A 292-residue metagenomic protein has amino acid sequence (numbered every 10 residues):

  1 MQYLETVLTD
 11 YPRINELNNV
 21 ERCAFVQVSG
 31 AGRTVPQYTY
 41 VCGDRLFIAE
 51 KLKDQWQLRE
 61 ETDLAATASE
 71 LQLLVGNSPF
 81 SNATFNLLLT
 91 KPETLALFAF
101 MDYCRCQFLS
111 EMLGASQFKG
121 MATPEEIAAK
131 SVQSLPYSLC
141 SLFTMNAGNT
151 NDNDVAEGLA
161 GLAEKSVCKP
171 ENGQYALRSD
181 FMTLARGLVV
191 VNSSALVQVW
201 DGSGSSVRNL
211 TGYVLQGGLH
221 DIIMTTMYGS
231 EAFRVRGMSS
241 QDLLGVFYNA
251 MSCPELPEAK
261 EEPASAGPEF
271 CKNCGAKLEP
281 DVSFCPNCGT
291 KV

Functional and structural regions predicted by a protein language model:
M1-Q2, L162: Hydrophobic alpha-helix position signal
Q2-T67, K169-Q241: Accessory beta->alpha helical hairpin/"wing" motif in late/C-terminal subdomains of nucleic-acid enzymes
C23, C42, C104-C106, C140 (+4 more regions): Generic recognition of cysteine residues
Q72-G161: Short amphipathic alpha-helical interface segments
V75, L162-S166, M251: Hydrophobic, Leu/Ile/Phe/Ala-enriched alpha-helical segments that form helix-helix packing faces
G120-T211: Intrinsically disordered, low-complexity segments enriched in Gly and acidic/Ser/Thr residues that form flexible
T226-P263: Amphipathic alpha-helical interface segments
E262-V292: Cys/His-rich metal-coordination motifs, chiefly Zn-binding "fingers/knuckles"
